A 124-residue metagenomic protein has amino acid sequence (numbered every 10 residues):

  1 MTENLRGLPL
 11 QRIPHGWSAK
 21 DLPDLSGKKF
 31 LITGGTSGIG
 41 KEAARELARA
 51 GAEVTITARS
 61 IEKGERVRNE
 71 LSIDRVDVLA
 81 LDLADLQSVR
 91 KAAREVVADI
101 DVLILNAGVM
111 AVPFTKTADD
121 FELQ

Functional and structural regions predicted by a protein language model:
M1-L31: Non-catalytic terminal and boundary segments that flank Rossmann-like NAD(P)-dependent oxidoreductase
K29, T36-S37, S60: Conserved glycine-rich cofactor-binding loop
T33, I100-G108: Rossmann-fold scaffold of SDR-type NAD(P)-dependent oxidoreductases
G40-K41: N-terminal Rossmann-fold NAD(P) dinucleotide-binding loop
A50-R66: Conserved glycine-rich Rossmann-like NAD(P)H-binding loop of the short-chain dehydrogenase/reductase
L71-Q87: Rossmann-fold cofactor-recognition segment
L83-D99: Conserved Rossmann-fold cofactor-binding substructure of NAD(P)-dependent oxidoreductases
V112-Q124: Short alpha-helical oligomerization interface
